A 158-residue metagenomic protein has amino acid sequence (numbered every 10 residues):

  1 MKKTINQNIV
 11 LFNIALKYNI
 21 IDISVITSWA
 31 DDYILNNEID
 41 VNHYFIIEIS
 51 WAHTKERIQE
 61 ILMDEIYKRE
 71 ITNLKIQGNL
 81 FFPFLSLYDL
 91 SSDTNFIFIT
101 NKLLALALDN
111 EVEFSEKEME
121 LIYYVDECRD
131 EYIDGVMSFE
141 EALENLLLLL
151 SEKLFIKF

Functional and structural regions predicted by a protein language model:
M1-F158: Acidic, Ser/Pro/Thr-rich low-complexity regulatory regions and the short amphipathic helical interaction modules they
